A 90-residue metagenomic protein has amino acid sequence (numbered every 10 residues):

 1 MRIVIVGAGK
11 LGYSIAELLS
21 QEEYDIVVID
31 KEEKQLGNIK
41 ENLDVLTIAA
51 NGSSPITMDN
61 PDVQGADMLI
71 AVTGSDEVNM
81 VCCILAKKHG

Functional and structural regions predicted by a protein language model:
M1-G90: Cytosolic regulatory regions of ion transport systems
